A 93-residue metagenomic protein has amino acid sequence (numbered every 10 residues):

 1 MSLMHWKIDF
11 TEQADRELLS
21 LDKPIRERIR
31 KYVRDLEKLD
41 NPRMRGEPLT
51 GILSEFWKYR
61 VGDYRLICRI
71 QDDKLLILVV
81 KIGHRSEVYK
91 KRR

Functional and structural regions predicted by a protein language model:
M1-K7, R16, E27, V61-Y64 (+1 more regions): Enriched for short, Lys/Arg-rich terminal
Q13, S54, E87: Residue-level recognition of oxygen-bearing side chains
Q13-P24: Surface-exposed, Lys/Arg-rich phosphate-binding patches that contact polyanionic backbones
L21, Y32, K91-R92: Residue-level signal for well-ordered alpha-helical positions
K23-R26, K38-N41, E87: Generic structural signal for secondary-structure transition and capping sites
R26, R30-R34: Short, well-structured alpha-helical segments
R34-Y59: A short, surface-exposed loop/turn module that caps and links secondary-structure elements
